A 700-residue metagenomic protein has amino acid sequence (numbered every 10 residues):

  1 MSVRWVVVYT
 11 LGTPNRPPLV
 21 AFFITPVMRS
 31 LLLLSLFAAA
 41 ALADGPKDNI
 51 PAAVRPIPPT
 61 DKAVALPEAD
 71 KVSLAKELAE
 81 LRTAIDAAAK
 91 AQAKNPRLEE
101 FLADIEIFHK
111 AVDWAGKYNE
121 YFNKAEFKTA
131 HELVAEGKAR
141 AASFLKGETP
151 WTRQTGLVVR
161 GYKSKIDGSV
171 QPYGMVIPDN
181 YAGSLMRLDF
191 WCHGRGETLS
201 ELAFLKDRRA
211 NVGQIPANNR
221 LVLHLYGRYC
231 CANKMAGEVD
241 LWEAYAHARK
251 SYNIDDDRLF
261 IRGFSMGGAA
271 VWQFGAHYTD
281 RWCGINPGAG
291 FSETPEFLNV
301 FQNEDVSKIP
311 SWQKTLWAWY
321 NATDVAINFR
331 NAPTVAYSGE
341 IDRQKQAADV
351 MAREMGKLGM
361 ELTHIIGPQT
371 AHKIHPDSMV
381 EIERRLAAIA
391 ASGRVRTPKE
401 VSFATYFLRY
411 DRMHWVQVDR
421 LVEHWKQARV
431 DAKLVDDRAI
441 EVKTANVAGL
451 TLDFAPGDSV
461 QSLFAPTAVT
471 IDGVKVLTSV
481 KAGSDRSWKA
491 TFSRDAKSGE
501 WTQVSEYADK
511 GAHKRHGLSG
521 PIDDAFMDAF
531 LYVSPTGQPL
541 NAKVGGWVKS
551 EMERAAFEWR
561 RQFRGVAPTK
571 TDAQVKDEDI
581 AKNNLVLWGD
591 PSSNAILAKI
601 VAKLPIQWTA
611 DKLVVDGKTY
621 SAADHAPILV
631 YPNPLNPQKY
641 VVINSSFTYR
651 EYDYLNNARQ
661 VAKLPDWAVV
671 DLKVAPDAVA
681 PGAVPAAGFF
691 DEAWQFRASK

Functional and structural regions predicted by a protein language model:
G45-I105: Amphipathic, heptad-repeat alpha-helical segments
G45-V64, Y118-M186: A domain-start/cap signature at the N-terminus of enzymes
N180-S184, K234-M266, A276-W282, N328: Gly/Ser-rich "nucleophile elbow"/oxyanion-hole loop immediately N-terminal to the catalytic nucleophile in hydrolases
L185-Y252: Active-site machinery of serine-nucleophile hydrolases
G196-R208, D280-I327, N331-A332: Mobile cap/lid helix-loop segments that gate and shape the active-site cleft of serine hydrolases
I261-G263, G288, Y337: Short beta-strand immediately N-terminal to the catalytic nucleophile in serine-hydrolase-like folds
Y337, I341-V447: C-terminal catalytic histidine-bearing segment of alpha/beta-hydrolase fold enzymes
T451-K700: Solvent-exposed alpha-helical segments and adjacent loops that form catalytic or protein-interaction surfaces
